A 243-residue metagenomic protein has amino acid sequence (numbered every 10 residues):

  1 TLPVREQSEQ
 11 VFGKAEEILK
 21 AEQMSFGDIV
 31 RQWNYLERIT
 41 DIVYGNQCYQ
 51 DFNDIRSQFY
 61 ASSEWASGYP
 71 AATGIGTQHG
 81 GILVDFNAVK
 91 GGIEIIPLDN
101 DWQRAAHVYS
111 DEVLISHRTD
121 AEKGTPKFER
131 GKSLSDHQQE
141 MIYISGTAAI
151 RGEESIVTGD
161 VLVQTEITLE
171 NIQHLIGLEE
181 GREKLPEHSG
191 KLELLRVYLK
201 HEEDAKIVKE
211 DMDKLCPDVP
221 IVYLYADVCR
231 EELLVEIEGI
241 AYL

Functional and structural regions predicted by a protein language model:
T1-L243: N-terminal presequence-like segments and the immediate start of the first folded domain
